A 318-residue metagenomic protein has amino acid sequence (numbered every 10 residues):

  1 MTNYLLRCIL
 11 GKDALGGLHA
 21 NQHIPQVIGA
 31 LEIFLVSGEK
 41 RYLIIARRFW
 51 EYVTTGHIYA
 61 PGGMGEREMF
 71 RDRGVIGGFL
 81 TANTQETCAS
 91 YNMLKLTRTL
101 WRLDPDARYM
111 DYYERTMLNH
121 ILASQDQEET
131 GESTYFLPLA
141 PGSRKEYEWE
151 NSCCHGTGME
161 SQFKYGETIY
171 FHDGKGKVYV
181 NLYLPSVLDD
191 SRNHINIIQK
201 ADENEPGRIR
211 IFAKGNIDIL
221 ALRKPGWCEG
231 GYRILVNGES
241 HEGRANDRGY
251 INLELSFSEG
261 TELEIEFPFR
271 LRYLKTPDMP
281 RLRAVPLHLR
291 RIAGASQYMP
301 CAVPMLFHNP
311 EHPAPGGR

Functional and structural regions predicted by a protein language model:
M1-R318: Glycan-recognition and catalytic cores of secretory/periplasmic carbohydrate-active enzymes
